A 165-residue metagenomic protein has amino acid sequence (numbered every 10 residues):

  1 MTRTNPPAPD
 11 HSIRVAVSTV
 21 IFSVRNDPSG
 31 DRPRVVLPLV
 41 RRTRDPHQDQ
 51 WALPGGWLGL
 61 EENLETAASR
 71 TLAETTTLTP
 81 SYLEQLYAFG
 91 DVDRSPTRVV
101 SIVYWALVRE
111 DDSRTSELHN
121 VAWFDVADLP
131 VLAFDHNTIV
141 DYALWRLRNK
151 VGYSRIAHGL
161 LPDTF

Functional and structural regions predicted by a protein language model:
M1-T4: Short Pro/Gly-enriched beta-strand edge/turn motifs at strand-loop
P6-W51: N-terminal strand-loop-strand
D10, G90-V100: Acidic pyrophosphate-coordinating catalytic loop
R14, P80-S81, T97-S101, L118-H119: Short connector loops at helix/strand junctions that flank enzyme active sites, especially segments positioning acidic
T19, Q85, Y104-A106: A structural signal for short, well-ordered beta-strand segments
R25-D27, D45-P46, G59, D91 (+1 more regions): Short, charged/polar surface micro-motifs in flexible loops or helix N-caps
R32-L78, A88, Y153-F165: Conserved Nudix-box catalytic region and its N-terminal flanking loop in Nudix hydrolases and closely related
V103-A106, S113-L147, D163: NUDIX/MutT-family hydrolases
